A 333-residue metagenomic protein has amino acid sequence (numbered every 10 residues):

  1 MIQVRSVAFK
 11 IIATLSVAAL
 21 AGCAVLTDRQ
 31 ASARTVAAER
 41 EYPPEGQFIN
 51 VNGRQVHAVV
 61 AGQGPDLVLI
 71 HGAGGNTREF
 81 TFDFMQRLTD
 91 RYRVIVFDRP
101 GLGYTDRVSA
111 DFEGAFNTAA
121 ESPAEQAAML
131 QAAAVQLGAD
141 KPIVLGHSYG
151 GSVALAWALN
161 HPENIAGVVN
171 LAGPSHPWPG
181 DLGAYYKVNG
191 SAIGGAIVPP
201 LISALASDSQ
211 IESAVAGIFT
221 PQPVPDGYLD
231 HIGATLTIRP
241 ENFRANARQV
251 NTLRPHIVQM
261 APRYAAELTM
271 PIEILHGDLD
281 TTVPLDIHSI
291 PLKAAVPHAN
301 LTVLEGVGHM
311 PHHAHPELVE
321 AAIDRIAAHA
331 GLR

Functional and structural regions predicted by a protein language model:
I2-L67, D90-Y92, E121, A139-D140 (+1 more regions): Alpha/beta-hydrolase fold catalytic core
N52, V96-L145: Active-site loop/oxyanion-hole signature of alpha/beta-hydrolase fold enzymes
R54, V59-R107: Conserved HGGG/HGGXW glycine-rich cap/lid loop of the alpha/beta-hydrolase fold
I70-G72, H147, H276: The conserved beta1-alpha1 loop
G146, G150, A154: Gly/Ala-rich beta-loop-alpha elbow adjacent to hydrolase catalytic centers
V168-P200: Flexible "cap/lid" loop of the alpha/beta hydrolase fold
I238-I290: Conserved serine/cysteine hydrolase catalytic core
P297-R333: Catalytic active-site module of serine/aspartate enzymes centered on a nucleophile-bearing elbow/loop
